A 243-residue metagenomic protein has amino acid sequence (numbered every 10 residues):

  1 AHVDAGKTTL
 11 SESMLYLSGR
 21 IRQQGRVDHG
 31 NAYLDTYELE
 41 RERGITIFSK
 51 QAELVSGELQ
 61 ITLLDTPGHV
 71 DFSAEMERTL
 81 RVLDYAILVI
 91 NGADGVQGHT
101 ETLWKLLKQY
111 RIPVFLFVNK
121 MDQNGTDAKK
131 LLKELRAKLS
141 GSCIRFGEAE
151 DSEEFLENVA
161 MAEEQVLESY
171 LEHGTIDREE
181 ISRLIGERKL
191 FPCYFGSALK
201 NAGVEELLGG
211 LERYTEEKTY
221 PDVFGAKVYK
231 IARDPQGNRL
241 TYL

Functional and structural regions predicted by a protein language model:
A1-L243: Structural and coupling elements of P-loop NTPases
